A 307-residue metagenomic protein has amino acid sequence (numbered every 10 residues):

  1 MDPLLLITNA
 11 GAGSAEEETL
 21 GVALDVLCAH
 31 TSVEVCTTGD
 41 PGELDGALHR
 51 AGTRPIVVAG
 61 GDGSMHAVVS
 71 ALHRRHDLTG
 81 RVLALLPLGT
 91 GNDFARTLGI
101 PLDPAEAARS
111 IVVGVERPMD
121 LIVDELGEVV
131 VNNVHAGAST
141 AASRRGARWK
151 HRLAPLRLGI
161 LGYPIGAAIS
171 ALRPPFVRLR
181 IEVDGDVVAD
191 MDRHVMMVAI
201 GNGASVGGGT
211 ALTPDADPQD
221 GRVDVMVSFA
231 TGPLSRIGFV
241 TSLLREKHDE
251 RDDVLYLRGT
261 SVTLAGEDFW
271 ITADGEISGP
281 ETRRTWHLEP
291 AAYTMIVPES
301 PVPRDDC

Functional and structural regions predicted by a protein language model:
M1-A59, H66, A71, A105 (+1 more regions): ATP/NTP phosphate-donor binding region
L5-T8, V35-T38, H73, D77-M196: Catalytic core of DAGKc-family lipid kinases
I7-T8, G60, F229, G266: Short beta-strand/turn micro-motifs composed of small residues that flank or help shape donor/cofactor-binding pockets
A10, A59-G61, L86-L88, N202: Glycine-rich beta-strand-to-loop/alpha-helix junction loops that act as flexible
E16-E17, A67-V69, F94-R96, A141 (+3 more regions): Short glycine-/acidic-enriched loop or helix-start segments at secondary-structure transitions that form or flank
G21-D25, G52, H73-R74, A147-R148 (+2 more regions): Short, solvent-exposed amphipathic alpha-helical segments in soluble enzyme and RNA/protein-processing domains
H135, S139, A199-P214, I277: Glycine-rich phosphate/pyrophosphate-binding beta-alpha loops
V183-D192, A211, D217-D220, D224-C307: ATP/nucleoside-binding phosphotransfer catalytic cores, i.e., glycine-rich phosphate-binding loops
